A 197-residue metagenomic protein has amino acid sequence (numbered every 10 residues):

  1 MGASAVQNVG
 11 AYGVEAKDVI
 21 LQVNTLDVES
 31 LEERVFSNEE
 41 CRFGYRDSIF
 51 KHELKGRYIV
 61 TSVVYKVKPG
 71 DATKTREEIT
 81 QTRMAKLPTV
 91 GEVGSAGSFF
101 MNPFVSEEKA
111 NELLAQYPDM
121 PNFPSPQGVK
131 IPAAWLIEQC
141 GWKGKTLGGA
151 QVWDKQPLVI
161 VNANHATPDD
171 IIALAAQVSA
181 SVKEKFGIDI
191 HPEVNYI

Functional and structural regions predicted by a protein language model:
M1-N24: A gly/ser-rich beta-alpha-beta helix-loop segment of oxidoreductase catalytic cores
L26-V28: A generic structural motif
E33-D169, K185-I197: Phosphate/pyrophosphate- and phosphate-bearing ligand-binding catalytic cores of soluble enzymes
